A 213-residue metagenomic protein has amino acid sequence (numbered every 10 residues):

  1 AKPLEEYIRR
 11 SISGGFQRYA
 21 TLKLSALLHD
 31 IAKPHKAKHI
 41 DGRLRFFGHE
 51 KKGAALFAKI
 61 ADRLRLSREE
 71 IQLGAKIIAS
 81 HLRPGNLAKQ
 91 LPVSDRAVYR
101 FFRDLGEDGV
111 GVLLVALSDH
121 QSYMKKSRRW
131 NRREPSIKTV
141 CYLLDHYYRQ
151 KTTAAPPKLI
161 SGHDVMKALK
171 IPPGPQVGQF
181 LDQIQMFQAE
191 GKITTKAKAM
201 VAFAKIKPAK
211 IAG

Functional and structural regions predicted by a protein language model:
A1-G14, D104-S118, K126-W130, M186-A199 (+1 more regions): Hydrophobic transmembrane alpha-helix bundles
A1-L113: Conserved, hydrophobic alpha-helical core segments of structured domains
S25-I31, H81-L82, L105, V115-M124 (+3 more regions): Generic structural signal for hydrophobic core residues of well-folded globular domains
K33, H49, H120, H163 (+1 more regions): Gly/Ser/Thr-rich helix-start
G42, F47, G53, L73 (+9 more regions): Solvent-exposed, non-transmembrane amphipathic alpha-helical segments
K59-R63, Y123-G213: Charged substrate- and nucleic-acid-binding regions of tRNA-handling and nucleotidyl-transfer enzymes, centered on
S67, D108, Q121, I171-P172: Short coil/loop linkers at secondary-structure junctions
A88-K151: A glycine-rich beta-turn/hairpin centered on an aromatic-Pro dipeptide
